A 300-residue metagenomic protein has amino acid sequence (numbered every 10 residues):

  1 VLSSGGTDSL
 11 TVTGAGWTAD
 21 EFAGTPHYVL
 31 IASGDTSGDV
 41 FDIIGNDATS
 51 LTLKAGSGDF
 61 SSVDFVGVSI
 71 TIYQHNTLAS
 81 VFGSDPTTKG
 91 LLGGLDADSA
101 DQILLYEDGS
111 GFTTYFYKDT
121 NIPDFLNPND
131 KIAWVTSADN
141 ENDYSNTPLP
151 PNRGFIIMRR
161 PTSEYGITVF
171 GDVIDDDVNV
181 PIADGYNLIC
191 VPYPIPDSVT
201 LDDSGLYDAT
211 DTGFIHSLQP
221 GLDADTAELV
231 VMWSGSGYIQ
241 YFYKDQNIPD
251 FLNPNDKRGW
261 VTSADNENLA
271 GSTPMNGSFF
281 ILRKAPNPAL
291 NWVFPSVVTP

Functional and structural regions predicted by a protein language model:
V1-D8, N76, S80-S84, Y165-Y186 (+1 more regions): Boundary/junction segments of secreted and surface-exposed precursor proteins
V1-N76: Autoprocessing Asn-cyclization modules and mimics
V1-S4, F41-N46, P123-F125, N179-V180 (+2 more regions): Short, exposed beta-strand/loop patches in secreted or surface proteins that constitute
G34-T36, Q74-A79, P161-S163, A285-P288: Short, charged beta-turn/beta-strand-edge "cap" motif at the junction between a beta-strand and an adjacent loop
T36-D42, S110-F116, S236-F242: Surface-exposed loop/edge segments in extracytoplasmic proteins
G38-V40, A48, A100-D101, P150-G154 (+3 more regions): Extracellular structured ligand-interaction cores
A79-S110, P161, D175-F242: Surface-exposed interaction/gating patches
Y115-D172, I239-S296: Charged, amphipathic alpha-helical scaffolding segments
